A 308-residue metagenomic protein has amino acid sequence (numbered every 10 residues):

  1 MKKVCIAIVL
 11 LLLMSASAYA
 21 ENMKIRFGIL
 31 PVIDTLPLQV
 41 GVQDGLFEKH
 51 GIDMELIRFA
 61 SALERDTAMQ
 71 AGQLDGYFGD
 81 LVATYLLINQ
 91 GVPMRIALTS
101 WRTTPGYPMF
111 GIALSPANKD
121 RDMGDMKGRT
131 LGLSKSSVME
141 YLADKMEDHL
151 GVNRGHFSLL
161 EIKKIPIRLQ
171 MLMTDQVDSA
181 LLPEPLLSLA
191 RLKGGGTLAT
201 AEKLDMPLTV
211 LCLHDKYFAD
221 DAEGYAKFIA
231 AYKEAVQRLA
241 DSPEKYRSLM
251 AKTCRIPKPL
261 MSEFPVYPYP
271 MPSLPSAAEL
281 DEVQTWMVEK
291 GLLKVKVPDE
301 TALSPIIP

Functional and structural regions predicted by a protein language model:
M1-V4: Positively charged n-region of N-terminal signal peptides that target proteins for export
A7-S15: Bacterial N-terminal signal peptides
A16-A20: Sec/Tat signal peptide C-region and signal peptidase I cleavage site
E21-L150, L159, D178-E184, L198 (+1 more regions): Short, glycine-/small- and polar/acidic-enriched structural segments that line small-molecule recognition paths
D44, H50, A68, G72 (+11 more regions): Structured segments of extracytoplasmic/periplasmic soluble domains in secreted or envelope-associated proteins
V82, H156-L160, K164-L249: Pocket-lining segment of extracytoplasmic ligand-binding domains
A219-K294: Secondary-structure end/capping motifs
V288-P308: Conserved C-terminal helix/tail region of periplasmic/extracytoplasmic solute-binding proteins
